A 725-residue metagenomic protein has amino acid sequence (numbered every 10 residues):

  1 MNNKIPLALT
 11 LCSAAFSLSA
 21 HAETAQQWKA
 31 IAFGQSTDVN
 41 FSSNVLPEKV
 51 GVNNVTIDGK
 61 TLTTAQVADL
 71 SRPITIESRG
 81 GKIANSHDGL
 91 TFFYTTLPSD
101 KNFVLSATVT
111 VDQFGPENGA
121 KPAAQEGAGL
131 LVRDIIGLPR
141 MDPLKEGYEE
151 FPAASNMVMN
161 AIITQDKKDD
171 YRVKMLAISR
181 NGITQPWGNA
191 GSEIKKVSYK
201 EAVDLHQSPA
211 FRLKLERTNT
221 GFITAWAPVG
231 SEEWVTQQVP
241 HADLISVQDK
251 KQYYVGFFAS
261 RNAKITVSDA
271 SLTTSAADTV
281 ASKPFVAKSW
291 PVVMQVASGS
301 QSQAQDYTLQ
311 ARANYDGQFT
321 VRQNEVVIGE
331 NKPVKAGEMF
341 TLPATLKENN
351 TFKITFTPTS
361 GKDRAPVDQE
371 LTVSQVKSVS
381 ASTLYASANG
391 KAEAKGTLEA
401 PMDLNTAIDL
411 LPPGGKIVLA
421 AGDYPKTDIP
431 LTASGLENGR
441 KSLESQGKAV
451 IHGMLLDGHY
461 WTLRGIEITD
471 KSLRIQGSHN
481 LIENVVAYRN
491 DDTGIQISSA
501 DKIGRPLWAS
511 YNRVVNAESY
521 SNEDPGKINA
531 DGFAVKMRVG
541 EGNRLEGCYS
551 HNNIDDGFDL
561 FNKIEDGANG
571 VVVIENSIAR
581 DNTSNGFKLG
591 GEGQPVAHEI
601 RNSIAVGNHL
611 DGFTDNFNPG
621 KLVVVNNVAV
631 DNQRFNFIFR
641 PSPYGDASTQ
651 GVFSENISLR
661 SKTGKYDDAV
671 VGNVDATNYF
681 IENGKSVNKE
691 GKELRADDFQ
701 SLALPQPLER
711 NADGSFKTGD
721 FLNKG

Functional and structural regions predicted by a protein language model:
E23-V286, Q305-Y307: Extracellular glycan-recognition regions
L105, V267, L419, N438 (+13 more regions): All-beta strand scaffolds that present successive hydrophobic residues in beta-strands
K283, Q323, V334-E338, Q375 (+2 more regions): Acidic, glycine- and Ser/Thr-rich low-complexity intrinsically disordered tracts in extracellular/secreted proteins
L342-N350, V539: Surface-exposed, short loops/turns at beta-strand junctions within beta-sandwich domains
D368-T406, A421-D423: Right-handed parallel beta-helix/beta-solenoid
S387, A420, E444-Q446, D457 (+23 more regions): Feature marks extracellular polysaccharide-active and adherence modules
P413-R464: Beta-solenoid repeat scaffold
P430-L431, V450-G453, T469-L473, R489-P506 (+6 more regions): Extracellular beta-strand/beta-solenoid scaffold signature
